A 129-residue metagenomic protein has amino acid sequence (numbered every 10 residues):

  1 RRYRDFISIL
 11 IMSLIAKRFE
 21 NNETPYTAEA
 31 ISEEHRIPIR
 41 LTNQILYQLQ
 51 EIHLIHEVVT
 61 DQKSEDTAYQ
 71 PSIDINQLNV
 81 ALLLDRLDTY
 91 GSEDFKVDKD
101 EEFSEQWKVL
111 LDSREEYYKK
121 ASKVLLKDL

Functional and structural regions predicted by a protein language model:
R1-H56, D61, Q70: Non-transmembrane accessory domains of multi-pass membrane transporters/channels
D61-D66, D88: Structured cytosolic regulatory/catalytic domains appended to multi-pass membrane proteins
E65-I73: Active-site/pore-lining binding-face segments in mid-to-C-terminal subdomains
S72-L129: Non-DNA-binding regulatory cores of transcription-related proteins, predominantly C-terminal effector-binding
